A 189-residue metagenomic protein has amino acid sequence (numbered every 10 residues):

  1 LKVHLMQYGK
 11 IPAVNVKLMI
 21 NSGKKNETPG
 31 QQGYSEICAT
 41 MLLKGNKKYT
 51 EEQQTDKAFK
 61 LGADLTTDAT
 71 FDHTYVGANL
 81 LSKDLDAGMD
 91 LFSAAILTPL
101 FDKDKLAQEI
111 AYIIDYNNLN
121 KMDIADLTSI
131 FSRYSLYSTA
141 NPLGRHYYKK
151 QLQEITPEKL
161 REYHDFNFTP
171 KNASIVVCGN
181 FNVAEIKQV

Functional and structural regions predicted by a protein language model:
K2-Q7, E162-F166: Short, surface-exposed beta-strand/loop micro-motifs that present aromatic residues
H4-M6, K10-I37, E51-L97, I114 (+2 more regions): M16 family metallopeptidases and their MPP-like homologs
L42-K48: Catalytic Zn2+-binding segment of zinc metalloproteases
K48, L97-D104: Short, polar/flexible loop-turn hinges at active-site or ligand-entry regions and domain interfaces
A58-A63, E154-Y163: Short amphipathic beta-strand starts and helix->beta connectors
N117: N-terminal glycine-/lysine-enriched basic segments
P157-V189: Non-catalytic, conformational "gating/processing" segments within enzyme and secreted inhibitor domains
